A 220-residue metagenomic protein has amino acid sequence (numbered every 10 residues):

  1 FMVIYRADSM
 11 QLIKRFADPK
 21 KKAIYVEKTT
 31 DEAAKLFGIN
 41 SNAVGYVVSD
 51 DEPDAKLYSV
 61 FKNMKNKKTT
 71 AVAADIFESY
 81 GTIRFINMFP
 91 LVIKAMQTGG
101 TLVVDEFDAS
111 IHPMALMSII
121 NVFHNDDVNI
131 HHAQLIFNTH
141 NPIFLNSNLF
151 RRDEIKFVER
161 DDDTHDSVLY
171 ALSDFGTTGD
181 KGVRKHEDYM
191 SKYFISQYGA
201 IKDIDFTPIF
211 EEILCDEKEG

Functional and structural regions predicted by a protein language model:
F1-I86, K192, T207-F210, E217-G220: Phosphate-coordinating catalytic segments in nucleotide- and nucleic-acid-processing enzymes
E32, I93, N121-H124: Surface-exposed alpha-helical segments enriched in charged/polar residues
F37-N40, Q97-T98, R151: Short, well-ordered loop/turn elements at secondary-structure boundaries
F61, S118-G220: C-terminal lobe/lid and adjacent interdomain/linker elements of RecA-like ASCE P-loop ATPase modules
A74-L102, S118: GG-anchored amphipathic helix commonly corresponding to the ABC/SMC/Rad50 NBD signature/C-loop
D105-F107: Walker B catalytic acidic pair
H112-P113: Conserved D-loop-proximal element of ABC-family nucleotide-binding domains
